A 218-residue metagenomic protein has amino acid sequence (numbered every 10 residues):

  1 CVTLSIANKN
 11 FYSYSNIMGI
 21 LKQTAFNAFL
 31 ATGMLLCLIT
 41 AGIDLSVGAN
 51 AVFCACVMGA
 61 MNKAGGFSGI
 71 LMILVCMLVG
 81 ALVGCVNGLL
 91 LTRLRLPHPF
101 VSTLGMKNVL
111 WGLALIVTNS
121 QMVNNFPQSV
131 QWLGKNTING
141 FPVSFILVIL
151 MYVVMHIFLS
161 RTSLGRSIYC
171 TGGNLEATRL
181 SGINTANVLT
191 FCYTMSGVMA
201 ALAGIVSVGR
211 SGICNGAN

Functional and structural regions predicted by a protein language model:
C1-Y12, T40, L115-N119, H156-S163: Structural signal for alpha-helical transmembrane segments and their membrane-water exit/capping regions in multi-pass
V2-K9, Y14-G65, L90-R95: Single transmembrane alpha-helix segments in multi-pass membrane proteins
A7-G19, F158-S160, G165, Y193-N218: Inter-helical junctions in multi-pass inner-membrane proteins, predominant in energy-converting antiporter-like
I20, N27-A28, A49-F53, I70-L78 (+3 more regions): Hydrophobic alpha-helical transmembrane segments
T32, L36, A49, I73 (+5 more regions): Hydrophobic positions within alpha-helical transmembrane segments of bacterial inner-membrane proteins
G66-K107: Alpha-helical transmembrane segments within multi-pass membrane transporters and channels
P99-T162, V188-F191, S207-N218: Transmembrane helix-bundle core of multi-pass membrane transporters and related energy-transducing complexes
